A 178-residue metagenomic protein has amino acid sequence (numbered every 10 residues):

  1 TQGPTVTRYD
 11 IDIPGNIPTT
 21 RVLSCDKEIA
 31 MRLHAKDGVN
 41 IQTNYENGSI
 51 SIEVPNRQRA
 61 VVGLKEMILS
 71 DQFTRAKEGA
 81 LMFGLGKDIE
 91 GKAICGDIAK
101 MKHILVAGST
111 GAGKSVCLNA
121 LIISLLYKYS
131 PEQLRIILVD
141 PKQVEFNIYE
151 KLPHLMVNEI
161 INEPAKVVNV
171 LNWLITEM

Functional and structural regions predicted by a protein language model:
T1, V6-D10, R21, A30-R32 (+3 more regions): P-loop NTPase catalytic phosphate-binding loop
I13-I17: Structural beta->alpha junctions
D26: Divalent-cation
D37-I41: A short linear hydrophobic-aromatic micro-motif
N56: Surface-exposed substrate-engagement region within the catalytic domains of secreted or surface-exposed extracellular
